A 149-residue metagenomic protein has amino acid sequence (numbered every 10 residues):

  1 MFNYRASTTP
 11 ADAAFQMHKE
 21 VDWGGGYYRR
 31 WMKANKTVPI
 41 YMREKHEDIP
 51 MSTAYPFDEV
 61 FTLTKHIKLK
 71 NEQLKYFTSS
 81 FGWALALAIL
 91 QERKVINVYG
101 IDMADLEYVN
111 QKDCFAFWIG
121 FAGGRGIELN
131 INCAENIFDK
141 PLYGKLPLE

Functional and structural regions predicted by a protein language model:
M1-E149: Metal-ion/cofactor- or nucleotide/acyl-coenzyme-handling active-site neighborhoods
